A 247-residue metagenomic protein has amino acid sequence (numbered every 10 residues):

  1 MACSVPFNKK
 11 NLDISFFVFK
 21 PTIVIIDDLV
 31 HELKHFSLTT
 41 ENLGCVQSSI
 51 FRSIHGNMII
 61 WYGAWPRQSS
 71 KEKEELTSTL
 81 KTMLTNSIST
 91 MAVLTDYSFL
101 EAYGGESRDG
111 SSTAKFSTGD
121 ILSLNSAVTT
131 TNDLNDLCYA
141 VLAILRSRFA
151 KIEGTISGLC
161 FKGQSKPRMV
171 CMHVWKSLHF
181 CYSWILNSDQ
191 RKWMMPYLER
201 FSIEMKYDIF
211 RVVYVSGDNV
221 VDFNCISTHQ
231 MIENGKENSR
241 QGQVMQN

Functional and structural regions predicted by a protein language model:
M1-M172, K176-N247: Short S/T/G/P-rich N-terminal loop/turn motif that feeds into the first structured element of a domain
